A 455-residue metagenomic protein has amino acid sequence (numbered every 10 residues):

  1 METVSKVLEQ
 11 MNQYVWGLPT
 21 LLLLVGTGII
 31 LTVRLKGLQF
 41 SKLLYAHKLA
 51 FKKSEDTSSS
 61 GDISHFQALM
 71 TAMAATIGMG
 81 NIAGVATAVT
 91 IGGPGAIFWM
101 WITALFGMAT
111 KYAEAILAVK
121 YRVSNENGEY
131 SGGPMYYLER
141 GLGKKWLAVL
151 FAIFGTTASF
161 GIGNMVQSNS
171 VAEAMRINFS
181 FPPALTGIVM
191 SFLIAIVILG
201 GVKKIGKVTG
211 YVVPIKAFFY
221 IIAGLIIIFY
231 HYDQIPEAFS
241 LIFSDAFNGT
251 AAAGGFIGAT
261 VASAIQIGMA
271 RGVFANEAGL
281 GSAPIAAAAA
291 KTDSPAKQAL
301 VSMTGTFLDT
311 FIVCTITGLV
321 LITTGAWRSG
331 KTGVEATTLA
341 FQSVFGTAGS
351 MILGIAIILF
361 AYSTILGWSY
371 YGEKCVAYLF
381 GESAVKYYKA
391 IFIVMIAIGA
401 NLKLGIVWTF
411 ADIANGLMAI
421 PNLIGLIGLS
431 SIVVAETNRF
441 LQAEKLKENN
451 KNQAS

Functional and structural regions predicted by a protein language model:
M1-M79, V89-A96, G107, A397 (+1 more regions): N-terminal alpha-helical transmembrane segments of multi-pass membrane transport and channel/translocase proteins
T3-V4, R34-Q39, G80-V85, P94 (+6 more regions): Transmembrane helix-loop junctions in multi-pass membrane proteins
L21-G26, A72, A148-G155, I177-V202 (+3 more regions): Transmembrane alpha-helical segments of multi-pass small-molecule transport proteins
L23-I30, L35-H47, S170-M175, F181-F243 (+3 more regions): Membrane-interface loop-to-helix entry segments
L31-T32, T103-G128, P134-I198, I355-I365: Helix-loop-helix module between adjacent transmembrane segments
T32, Y112-Y121, E126, L225-L241 (+4 more regions): Extracellular/periplasmic helix-exit of transmembrane alpha-helices
G37-S64, T87-I97, W101, A109-L142 (+4 more regions): Flexible loop linkers connecting adjacent transmembrane helices in multi-pass alpha-helical membrane transporters
T57-I91, L117-M135, E139-G141, I153-T156 (+2 more regions): Alpha-helical membrane segments and immediately flanking helix-loop junctions that form or couple to the substrate/ion
